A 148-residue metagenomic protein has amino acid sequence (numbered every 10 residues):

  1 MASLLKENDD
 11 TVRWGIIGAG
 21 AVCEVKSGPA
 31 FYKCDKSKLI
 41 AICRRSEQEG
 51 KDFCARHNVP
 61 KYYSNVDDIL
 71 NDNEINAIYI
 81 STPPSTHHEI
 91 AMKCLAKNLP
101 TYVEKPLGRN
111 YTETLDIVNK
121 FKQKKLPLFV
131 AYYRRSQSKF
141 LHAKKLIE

Functional and structural regions predicted by a protein language model:
M1-H57: N-terminal Rossmann-like dinucleotide-binding module
C23, Y63, V103, L128-V130: Hydrophobic residues in well-ordered beta-strands that form the structural core
G28, G50, H87, A91 (+2 more regions): A general structural signal for well-ordered alpha-helical segments in protein cores
A30-C34, F53-H57, M92-K97, D116-K120 (+2 more regions): Alpha-helical structural signal in soluble globular domains
S37, N76, L99, L126-P127: Short, well-ordered coil/turn segments that N-cap beta-strands
P60-K120: Beta-loop-alpha module in the N-terminal Rossmann-like domain of NAD(P)-dependent dehydrogenases, especially those
G108-E148: A contiguous active-site-proximal alpha/beta segment in oxidoreductase catalytic domains
